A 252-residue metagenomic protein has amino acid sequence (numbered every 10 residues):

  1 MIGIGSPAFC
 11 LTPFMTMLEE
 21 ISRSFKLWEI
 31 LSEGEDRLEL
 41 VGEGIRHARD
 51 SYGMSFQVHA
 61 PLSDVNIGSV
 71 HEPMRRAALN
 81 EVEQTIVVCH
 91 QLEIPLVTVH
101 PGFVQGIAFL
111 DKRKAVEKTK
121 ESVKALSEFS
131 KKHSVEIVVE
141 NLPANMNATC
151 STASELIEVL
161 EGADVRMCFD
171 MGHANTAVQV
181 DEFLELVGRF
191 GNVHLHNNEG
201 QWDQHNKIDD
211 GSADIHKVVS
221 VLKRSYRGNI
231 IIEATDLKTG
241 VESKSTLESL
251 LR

Functional and structural regions predicted by a protein language model:
M1-G3, L11-E19, P95, C150-A153 (+3 more regions): Histidine-acidic metal/acid-base catalytic patches
M1-I86, H90, R166, R252: N-terminal pre-domain/capping segments
A8-C10, S32-G34, L62-D64, P101-Q105 (+4 more regions): Active-site-proximal loop/turn and secondary-structure-junction residues that shape catalytic pockets, frequently
L27, Q57, V138-V139, C168-M171 (+2 more regions): Generic enzyme active-site microenvironment
E39-I45, F109-K112, G240: Metal-dependent catalytic neighborhoods of phosphoester/phosphodiester hydrolases
R46-S63, T119-S130, I157-G162, I215-S220: Alpha-helix-loop-beta-strand connector modules within alpha/beta enzyme cores
D64-V70, Q105-L110, G200-N206: A short acidic, helix-capping loop that chelates divalent metal ions and anchors anionic groups
P73-R166: Active-site acidic/histidine proton-transfer and metal-coordination neighborhood in alpha/beta enzyme cores
